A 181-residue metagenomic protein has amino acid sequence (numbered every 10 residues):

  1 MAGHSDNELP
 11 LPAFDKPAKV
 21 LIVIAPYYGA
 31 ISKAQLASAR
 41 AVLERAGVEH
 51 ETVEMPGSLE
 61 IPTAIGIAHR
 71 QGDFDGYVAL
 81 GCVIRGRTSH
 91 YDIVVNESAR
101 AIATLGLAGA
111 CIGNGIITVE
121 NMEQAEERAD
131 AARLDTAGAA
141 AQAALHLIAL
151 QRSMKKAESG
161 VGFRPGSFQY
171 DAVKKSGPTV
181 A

Functional and structural regions predicted by a protein language model:
A2, R164-A181: Accessory alpha-helical/coil subdomains and C-terminal extensions that flank or cap enzyme catalytic cores
L9-M55: Glycine-rich phosphate/diphosphate-binding loop of Rossmann-like nucleotide-binding domains
P26-Y27, M55-S58, C82-V83, I116-M122: Short, ordered loop/turn segments at secondary-structure junctions
G29, E44-V48, G66-R70, A103 (+3 more regions): Generic secondary-structure signature for well-ordered alpha-helical cores
V42-G72, G162: Active-site rim loops that border cofactor/substrate pockets in soluble metabolic enzymes
E60, A64-I102, G106: Glycine-rich phosphate-binding loop
D92-V119, E123, A139: Short, acidic/small-residue loops that bind anionic groups at enzyme active sites
L134-F168: A charged, well-structured terminal subsegment
